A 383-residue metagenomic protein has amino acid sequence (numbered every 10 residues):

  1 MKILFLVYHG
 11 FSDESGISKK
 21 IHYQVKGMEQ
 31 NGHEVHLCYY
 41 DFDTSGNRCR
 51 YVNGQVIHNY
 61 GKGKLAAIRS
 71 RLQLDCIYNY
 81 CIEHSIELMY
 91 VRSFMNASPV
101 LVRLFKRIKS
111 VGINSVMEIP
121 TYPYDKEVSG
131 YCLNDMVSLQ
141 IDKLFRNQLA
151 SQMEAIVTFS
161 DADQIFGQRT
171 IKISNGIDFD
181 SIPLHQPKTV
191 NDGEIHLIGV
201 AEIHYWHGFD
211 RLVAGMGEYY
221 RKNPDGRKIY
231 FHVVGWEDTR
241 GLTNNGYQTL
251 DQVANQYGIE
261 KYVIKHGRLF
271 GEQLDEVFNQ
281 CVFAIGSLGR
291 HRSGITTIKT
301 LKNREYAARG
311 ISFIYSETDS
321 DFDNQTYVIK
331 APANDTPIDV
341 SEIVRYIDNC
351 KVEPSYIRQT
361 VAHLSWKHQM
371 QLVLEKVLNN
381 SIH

Functional and structural regions predicted by a protein language model:
M1-T44, H84: N-terminal subdomain of nucleotide-sugar transferases
L4, T189-G208, V213-M216, F231-H232: Conserved donor-binding/catalytic core segment of Leloir-type glycosyltransferases
S15, N96, H207, E272-L274 (+2 more regions): Nucleotide-sugar-dependent
K26, D75, P99, R103-V111 (+2 more regions): Membrane-proximal helix-turn-helix segments that form the acceptor-binding/catalytic region of lipid-linked
S138-L139, K143-H185: Donor nucleotide-sugar binding/catalytic pocket of nucleotide-sugar-dependent glycosyltransferases
K228-Q248, G267: Glycosyltransferase donor-sugar binding loop
N244-E272: Nucleotide-activated donor-binding/catalytic signature segment of Leloir-type glycosyltransferases, i.e., the conserved
D335-I338, D348-I382: A charged, aromatic-enriched C-terminal amphipathic alpha-helix characteristic of glycosyltransferases across folds
